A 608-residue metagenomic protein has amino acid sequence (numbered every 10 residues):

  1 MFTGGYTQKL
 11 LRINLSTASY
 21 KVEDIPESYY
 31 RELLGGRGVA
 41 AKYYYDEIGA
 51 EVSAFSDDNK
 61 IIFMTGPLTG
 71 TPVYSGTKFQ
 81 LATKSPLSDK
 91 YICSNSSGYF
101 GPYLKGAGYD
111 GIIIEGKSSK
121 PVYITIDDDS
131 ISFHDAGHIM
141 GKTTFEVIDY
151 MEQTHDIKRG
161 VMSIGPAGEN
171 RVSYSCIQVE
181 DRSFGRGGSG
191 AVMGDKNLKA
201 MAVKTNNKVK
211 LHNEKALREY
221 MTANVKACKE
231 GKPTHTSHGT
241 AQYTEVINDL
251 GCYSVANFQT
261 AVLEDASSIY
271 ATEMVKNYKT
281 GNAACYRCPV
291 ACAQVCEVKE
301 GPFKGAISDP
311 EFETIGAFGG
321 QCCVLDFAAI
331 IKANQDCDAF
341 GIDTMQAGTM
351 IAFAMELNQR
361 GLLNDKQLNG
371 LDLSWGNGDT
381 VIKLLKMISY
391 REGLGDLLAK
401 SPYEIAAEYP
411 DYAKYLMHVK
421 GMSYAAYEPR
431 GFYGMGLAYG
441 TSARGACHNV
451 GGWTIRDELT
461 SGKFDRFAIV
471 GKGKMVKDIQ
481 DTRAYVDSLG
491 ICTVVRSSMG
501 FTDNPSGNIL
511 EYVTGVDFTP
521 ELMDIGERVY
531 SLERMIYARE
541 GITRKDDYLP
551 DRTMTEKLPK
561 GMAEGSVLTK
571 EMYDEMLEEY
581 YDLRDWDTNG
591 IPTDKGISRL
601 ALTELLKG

Functional and structural regions predicted by a protein language model:
M1-G190, D195-L211, R218-H235, G239 (+3 more regions): Protein-protein interaction/assembly regions in multi-subunit complexes
E152-G187, M193-G608: Extended C-terminal regions of large enzymes
